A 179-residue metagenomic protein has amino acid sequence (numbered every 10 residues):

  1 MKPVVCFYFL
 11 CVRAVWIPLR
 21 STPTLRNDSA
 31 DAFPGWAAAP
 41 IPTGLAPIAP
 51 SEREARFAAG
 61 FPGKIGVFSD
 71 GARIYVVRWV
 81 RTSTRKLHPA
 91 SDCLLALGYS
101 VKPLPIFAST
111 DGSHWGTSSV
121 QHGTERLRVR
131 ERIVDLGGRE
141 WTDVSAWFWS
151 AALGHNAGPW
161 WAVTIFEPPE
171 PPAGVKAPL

Functional and structural regions predicted by a protein language model:
K2-R20: Hydrophobic membrane-insertion alpha-helices, especially the h-region of bacterial N-terminal signal peptides
C11, T43, V163: A residue-level signal for conserved active-site and pocket-lining positions in enzyme catalytic cores
W16, T24-N27, K64-G71: Terminal, regulation- and interaction-focused segments at domain boundaries
S21-I41: Alpha-helical transmembrane signal-anchor/signal-peptide segments
P34-L153: Short, solvent-exposed recognition patches
P159-L179: Surface-exposed amphipathic alpha-helical segments
